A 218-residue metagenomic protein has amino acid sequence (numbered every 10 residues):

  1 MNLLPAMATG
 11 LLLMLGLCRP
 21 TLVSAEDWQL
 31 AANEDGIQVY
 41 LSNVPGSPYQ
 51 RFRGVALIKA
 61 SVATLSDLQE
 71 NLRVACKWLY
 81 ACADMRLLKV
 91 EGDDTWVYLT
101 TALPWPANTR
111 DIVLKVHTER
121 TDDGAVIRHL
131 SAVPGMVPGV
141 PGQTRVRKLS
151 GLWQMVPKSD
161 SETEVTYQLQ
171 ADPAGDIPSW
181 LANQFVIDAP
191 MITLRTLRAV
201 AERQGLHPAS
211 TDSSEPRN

Functional and structural regions predicted by a protein language model:
M1-L11: Bacterial N-terminal signal peptides that target proteins for export
V23-N218: Eukaryotic helix-grip
